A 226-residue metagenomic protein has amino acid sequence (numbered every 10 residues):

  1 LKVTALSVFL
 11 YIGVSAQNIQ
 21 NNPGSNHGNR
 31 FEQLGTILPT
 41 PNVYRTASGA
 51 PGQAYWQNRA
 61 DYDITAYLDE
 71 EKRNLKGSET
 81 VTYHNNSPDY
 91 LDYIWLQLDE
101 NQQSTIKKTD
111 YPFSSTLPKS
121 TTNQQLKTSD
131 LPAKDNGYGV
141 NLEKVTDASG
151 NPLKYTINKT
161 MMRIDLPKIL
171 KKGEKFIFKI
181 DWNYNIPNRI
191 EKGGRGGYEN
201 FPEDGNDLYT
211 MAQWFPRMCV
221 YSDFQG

Functional and structural regions predicted by a protein language model:
L1-N21: Bacterial Sec-dependent N-terminal signal peptides
Q17-L75, G205, A212-F215: N-terminal, polar/Ser/Thr-rich
L34, P118-K144, A148, D181-G226: Extended, low-hydrophobicity, Ser/Thr/Pro/Gly-biased non-transmembrane segments
P51-Q53, I64-Y67, N151-L153, D165-I169: Beta-strand-rich interaction surfaces with strong enrichment in secreted/lumenal proteins
R73-Q102, K107, P118-N123: Ligand-binding face of N-terminal immunoglobulin V-set domains in extracellular IgSF glycoproteins
E79-V81, N85, L98-E100, E174-N188: Short, hydrophobic/aromatic-enriched beta-strand segments in well-ordered soluble domains
Y93-I94, I106-T109, T156-I157, N188-G197: Short, solvent-exposed loop/turn and secondary-structure capping segments
T160-I164, F176: Short strand-edge motifs at loop-to-beta-strand transitions and within beta-strands of extracellular beta-rich domains
